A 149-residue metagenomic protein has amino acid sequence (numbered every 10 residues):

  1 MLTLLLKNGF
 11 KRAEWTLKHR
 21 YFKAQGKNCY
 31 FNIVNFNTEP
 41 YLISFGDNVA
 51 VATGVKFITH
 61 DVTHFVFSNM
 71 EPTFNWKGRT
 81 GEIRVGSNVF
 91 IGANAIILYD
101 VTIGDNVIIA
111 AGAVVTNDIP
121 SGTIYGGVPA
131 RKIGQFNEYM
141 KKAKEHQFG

Functional and structural regions predicted by a protein language model:
M1-F22, G26-K27, V55, D61-V66 (+1 more regions): Terminal amphipathic alpha-helical/low-complexity segments used for targeting or macromolecular assembly
Y21, D47, V115-T116: Short secondary-structure boundary/capping segments
K27, D47, G86-S87, T102-N106 (+1 more regions): Structural motif
C29-Y30, I109: Hydrophobic, membrane-inserted alpha-helices
N32-T102, V128-P129, Q135-N137: Flexible, glycine/small-residue-enriched loop-and-beta-strand segment within the central core of proteins
T53, A111, S121: Residues that flank catalytic or metal-binding motifs in active/ligand-binding sites
P72-N75, G112, F148: Short amphipathic alpha-helical patches
A93-I108, A113-N117: Beta-rich strand-turn-strand
